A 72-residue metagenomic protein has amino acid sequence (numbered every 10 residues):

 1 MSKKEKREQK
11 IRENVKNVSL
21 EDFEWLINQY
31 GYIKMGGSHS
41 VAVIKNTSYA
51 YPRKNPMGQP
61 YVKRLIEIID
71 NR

Functional and structural regions predicted by a protein language model:
M1-E8: A short, surface-exposed helix-loop junction/capping segment
S2, N46-R72: Long, intrinsically disordered, low-complexity Ser/Thr/Pro-rich regulatory/activation regions of nuclear proteins
Q9-R12, R53-K54: Short histidine-centered catalytic/ligand-binding loop motif
I11-Y30: Polyanion-binding surface elements
V15-V18, V41-V43, V62: Extended aliphatic helical segments
E24, N28, M35, Q59 (+1 more regions): General N-terminal targeting signals
L26-S48, K54: A short, structured beta-strand/loop element
